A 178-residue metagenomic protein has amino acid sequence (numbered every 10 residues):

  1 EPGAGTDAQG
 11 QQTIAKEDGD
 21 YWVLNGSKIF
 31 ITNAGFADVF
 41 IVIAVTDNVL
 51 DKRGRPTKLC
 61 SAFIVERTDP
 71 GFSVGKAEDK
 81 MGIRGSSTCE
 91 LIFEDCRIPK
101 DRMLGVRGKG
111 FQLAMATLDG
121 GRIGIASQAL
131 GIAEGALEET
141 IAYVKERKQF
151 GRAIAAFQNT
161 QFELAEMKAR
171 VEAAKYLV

Functional and structural regions predicted by a protein language model:
P2-A4, I29-G35, G82-I83, D119-G124: Glycine-rich phosphate/pyrophosphate-binding beta-alpha loops
A8-G10, F36-A37, K58, S86-T88: Short, solvent-exposed loop/turn segments at the edges of secondary structure
A15-K16: A structural signal for short hydrophobic beta-strand segments in well-ordered beta-sheet cores
G19-V23, V39, T88: A generic structural signal for beta-strand entry/edge sites
N25-V74: A short core secondary-structure module
F72-A173: Glycine-rich beta->alpha junctions and the first turn(s) of the following alpha-helix
